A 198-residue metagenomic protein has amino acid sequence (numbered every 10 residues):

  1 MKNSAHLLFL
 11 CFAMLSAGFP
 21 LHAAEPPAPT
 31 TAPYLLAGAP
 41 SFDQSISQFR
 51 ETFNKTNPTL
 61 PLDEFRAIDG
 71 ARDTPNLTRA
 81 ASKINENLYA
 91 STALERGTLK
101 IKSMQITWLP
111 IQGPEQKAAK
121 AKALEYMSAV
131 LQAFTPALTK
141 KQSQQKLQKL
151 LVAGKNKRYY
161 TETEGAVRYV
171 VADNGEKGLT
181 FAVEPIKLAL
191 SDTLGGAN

Functional and structural regions predicted by a protein language model:
M1, G18-P20: Domain-scale selection of a single, long terminal region that carries the protein's primary operational module
M1-F9: Bacterial N-terminal signal peptides that target proteins for export
F9-A17: Bacterial N-terminal signal peptides
A23-L77, K102, I106: Short helix/turn-capping signatures at newly exposed starts of structured segments
A37, Q44, E51-N54, G165-N198: An acidic-aromatic pocket/loop used at catalytic or ligand-binding sites
N54-G97, P136-N174: A cross-family detector of function-defining hotspots
E86-A118, E176-L188, D192-G196: Intrinsically disordered, low-complexity regulatory segments enriched in Ser/Thr/Pro and charged residues
A93-V152: Long, charged/polar, surface-exposed segments that mediate recognition or autoinhibition
